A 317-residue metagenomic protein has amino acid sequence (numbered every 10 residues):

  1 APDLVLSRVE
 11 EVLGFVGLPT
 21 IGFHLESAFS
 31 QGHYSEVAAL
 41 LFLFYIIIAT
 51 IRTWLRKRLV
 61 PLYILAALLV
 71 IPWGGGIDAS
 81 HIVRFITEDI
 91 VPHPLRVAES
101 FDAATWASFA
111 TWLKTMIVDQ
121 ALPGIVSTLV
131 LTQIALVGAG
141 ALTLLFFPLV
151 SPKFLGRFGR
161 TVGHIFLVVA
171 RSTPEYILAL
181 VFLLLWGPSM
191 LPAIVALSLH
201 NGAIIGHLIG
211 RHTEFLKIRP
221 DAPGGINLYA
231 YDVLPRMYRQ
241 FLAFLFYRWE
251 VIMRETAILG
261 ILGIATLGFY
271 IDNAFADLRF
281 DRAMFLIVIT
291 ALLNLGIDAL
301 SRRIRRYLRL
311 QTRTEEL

Functional and structural regions predicted by a protein language model:
A1-V5, V9, P188-E255, A299-R302: Membrane-cytosol interface at the C-terminal ends of specific transmembrane alpha-helices in multi-pass membrane
E10-G14, F23, P148, A179-L184 (+4 more regions): Transmembrane alpha-helix boundary and packing residues in multipass membrane permease domains and related
P19-L55, L267-R303: Hydrophobic alpha-helical transmembrane segments of polytopic membrane proteins
G22, K114, V118, L122 (+6 more regions): Alpha-helical membrane-protein architecture signal
F23-S30, P123, T161-R171, R211-D221 (+4 more regions): Short amphipathic alpha-helical coupling elements at transmembrane boundaries
F44-V137, A141-L144, P148-H164, R309-L317: N-terminal, non-cleaved signal-anchor transmembrane helix
D119-T132, R171-G206, Y238, L286: Loop-to-helix entry region at the N-terminal start of transmembrane alpha-helices in multi-pass membrane transporters
L145-V181, H207, R211: Cytoplasmic-entry segments and transmembrane alpha-helices of multi-pass inner-membrane transporters
